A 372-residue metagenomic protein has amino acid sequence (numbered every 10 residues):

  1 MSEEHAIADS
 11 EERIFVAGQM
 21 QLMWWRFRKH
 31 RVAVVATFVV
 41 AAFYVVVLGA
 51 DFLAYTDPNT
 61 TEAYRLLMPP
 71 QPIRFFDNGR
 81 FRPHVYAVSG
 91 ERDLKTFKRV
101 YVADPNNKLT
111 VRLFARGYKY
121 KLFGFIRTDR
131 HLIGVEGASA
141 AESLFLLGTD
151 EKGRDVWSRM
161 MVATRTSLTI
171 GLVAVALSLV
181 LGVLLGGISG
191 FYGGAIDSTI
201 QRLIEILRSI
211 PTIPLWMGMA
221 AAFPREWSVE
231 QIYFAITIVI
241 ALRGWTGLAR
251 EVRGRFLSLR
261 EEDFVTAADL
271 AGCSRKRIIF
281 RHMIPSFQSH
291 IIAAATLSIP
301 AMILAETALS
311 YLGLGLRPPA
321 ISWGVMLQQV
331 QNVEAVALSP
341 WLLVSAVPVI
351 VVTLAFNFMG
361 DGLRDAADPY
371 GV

Functional and structural regions predicted by a protein language model:
M1-L179, V183, I279, G315 (+3 more regions): Gly/Trp-centered helix-boundary motif
T149-V372: Alpha-helical transmembrane segments of integral membrane proteins, especially multi-pass inner/plasma-membrane
